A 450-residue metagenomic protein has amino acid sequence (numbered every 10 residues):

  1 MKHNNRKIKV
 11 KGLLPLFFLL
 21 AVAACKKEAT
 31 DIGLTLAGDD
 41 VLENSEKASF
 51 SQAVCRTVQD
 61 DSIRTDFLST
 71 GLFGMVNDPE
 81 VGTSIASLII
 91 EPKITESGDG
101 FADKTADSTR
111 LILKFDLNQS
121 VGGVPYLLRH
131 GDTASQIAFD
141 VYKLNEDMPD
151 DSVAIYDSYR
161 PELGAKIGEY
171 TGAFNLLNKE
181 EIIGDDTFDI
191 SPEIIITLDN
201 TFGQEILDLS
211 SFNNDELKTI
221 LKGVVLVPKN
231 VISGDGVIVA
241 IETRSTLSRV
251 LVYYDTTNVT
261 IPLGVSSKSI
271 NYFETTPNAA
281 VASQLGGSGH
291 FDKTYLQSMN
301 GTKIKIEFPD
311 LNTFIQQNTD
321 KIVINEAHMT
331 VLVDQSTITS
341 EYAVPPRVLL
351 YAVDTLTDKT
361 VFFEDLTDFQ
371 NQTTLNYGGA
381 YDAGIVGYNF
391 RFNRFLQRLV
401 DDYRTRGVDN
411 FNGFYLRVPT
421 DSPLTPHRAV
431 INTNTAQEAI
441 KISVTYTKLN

Functional and structural regions predicted by a protein language model:
K2-L16, V22-N450: Secreted, disulfide-rich extracellular signaling modules
